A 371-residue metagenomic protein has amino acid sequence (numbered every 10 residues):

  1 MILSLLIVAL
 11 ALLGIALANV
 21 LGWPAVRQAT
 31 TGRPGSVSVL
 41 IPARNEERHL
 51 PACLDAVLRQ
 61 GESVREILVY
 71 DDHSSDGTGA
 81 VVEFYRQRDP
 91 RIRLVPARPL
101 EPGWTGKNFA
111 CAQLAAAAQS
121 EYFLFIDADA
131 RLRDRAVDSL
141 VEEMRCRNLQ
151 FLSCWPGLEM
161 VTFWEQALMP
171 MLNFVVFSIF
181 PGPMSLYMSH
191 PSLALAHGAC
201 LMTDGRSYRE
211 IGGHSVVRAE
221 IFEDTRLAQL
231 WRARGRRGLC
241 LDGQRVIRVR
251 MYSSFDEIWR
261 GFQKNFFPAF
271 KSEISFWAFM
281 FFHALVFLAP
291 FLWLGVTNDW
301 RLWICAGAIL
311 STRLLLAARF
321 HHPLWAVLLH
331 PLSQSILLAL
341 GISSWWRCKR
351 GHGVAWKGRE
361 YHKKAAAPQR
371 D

Functional and structural regions predicted by a protein language model:
M1-R33, P170, G182: N-terminal membrane-anchoring/stem segments of glycan-assembly enzymes
A11, R93-A116, E143-E210, W259 (+2 more regions): Long helical/loop segments within the catalytic core of UDP-sugar-dependent glycosyltransferases, especially the large
G22-R27, E46-R59: Short, well-formed alpha-helical segments that are part of the catalytic scaffolds of diverse glycosyltransferases
G35-S38, E66: Cell-envelope/extracellular polymer assembly enzymes that use nucleotide-activated donors
L54-E101: Acidic donor-binding segment of Leloir-type glycosyltransferases
G77, A128-E143: Acidic donor-binding/catalytic loop of UDP-sugar-dependent glycosyltransferases, especially processive GT2
M144, F151-V176, R206-R209, H214-F276 (+2 more regions): Catalytic donor/gating beta->alpha subdomain of glycosyltransferases that bind UDP-sugars
W277-H352: Membrane-embedded multi-pass helical conduit in multi-pass membrane proteins, especially envelope-biosynthetic
